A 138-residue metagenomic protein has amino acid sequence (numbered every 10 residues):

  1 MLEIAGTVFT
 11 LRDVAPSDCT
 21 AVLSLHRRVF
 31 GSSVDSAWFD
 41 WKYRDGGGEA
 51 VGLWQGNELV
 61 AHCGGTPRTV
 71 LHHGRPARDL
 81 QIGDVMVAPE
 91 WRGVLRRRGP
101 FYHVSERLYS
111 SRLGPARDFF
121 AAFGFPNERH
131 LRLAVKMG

Functional and structural regions predicted by a protein language model:
M1-W41, D45-W54, L59, Q81: Short amphipathic alpha-helix that is part of the acyltransferase structural core
P67-T69: A short acidic/small-residue loop/turn micro-motif
H73-G138: Acyl-donor binding region in acyl/amide transferases
